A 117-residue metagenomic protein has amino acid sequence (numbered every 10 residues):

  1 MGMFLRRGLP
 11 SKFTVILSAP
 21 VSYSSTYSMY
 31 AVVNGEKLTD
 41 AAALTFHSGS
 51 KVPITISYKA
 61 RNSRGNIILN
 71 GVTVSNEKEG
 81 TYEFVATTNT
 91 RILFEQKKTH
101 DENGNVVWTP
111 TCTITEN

Functional and structural regions predicted by a protein language model:
M1-P10, V106, I114: Enriched but not universal
P10-T14, H47-P53: Short coil/turn motif common to extracellular beta-sandwich-like domains
F13-A19, G104, E116: A short, amphipathic beta-strand motif
S18-D40, N117: Short, solvent-exposed loop/edge segments of extracellular or virion-exposed proteins
S22-M29, K51-E79, Q96-T113: Surface-exposed interfaces of beta-sheet-rich extracellular modules
A42, G80-F84, T90: Short strand-edge motifs at loop-to-beta-strand transitions and within beta-strands of extracellular beta-rich domains
F46-S48, V85-A86: Short proline/glycine- and polar residue-rich coil/turn motifs
V52, T88-I92: Exposed beta-strand face motif in extracellular beta-rich ectodomains
